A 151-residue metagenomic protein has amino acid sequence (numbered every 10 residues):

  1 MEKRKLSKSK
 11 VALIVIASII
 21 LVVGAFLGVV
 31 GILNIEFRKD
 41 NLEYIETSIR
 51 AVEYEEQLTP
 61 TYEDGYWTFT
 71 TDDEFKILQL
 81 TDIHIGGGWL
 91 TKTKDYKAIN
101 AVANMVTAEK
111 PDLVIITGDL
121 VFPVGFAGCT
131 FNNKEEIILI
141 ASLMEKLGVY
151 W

Functional and structural regions predicted by a protein language model:
E2-V22: N-terminal Sec-pathway targeting helices
L21-L33: Hydrophobic alpha-helical membrane-insertion segments, chiefly the h-region of N-terminal signal peptides
G31-L139: N-terminal active-site segment of His-dependent metallophosphoesterases
L143: Divalent cation-coordinating acidic motifs and surrounding scaffolds that mediate Ca2+/Mg2+/Mn2+/Zn2+-dependent binding
K146-Y150: A short helix->loop->beta-strand "cap" motif at the edges of active sites that frequently abuts
